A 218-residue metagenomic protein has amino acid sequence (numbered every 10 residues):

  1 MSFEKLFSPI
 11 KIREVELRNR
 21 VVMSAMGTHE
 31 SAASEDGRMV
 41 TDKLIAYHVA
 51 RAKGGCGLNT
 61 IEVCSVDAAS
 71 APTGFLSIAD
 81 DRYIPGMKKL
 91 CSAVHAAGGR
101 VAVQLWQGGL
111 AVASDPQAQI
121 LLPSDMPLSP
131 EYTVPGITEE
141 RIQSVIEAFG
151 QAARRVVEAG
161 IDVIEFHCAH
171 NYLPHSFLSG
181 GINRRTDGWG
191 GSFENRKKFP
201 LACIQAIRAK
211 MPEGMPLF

Functional and structural regions predicted by a protein language model:
M1-W106, E131, V145, A153: N-terminal capping/small domains of soluble enzymes
M26-H29, C64-D67, P127, H170-Y172 (+1 more regions): Short connector loops/turns at beta-strand edges and beta->alpha or beta->beta junctions
H29-S31, L110, G214: Short, acidic Gly/Pro/Ser/Thr-rich loop/turn segments
N59-V63, V101-L105, A159-L173, G214-F218: Short beta-strand segments at enzyme active-site cores
F75, A113-I137, S176-K197: Aromatic- and acidic-residue-enriched carbohydrate-binding clefts of CAZyme catalytic domains
L76-A102, S179-L217: Alpha-helix-loop-beta-strand connector modules within alpha/beta enzyme cores
L90-V94, R141-F166, F199-K210: An active-site-proximal structural segment forming one wall of the substrate-binding cleft that immediately precedes
R100, W106-I161: Non-globular sequence segments
